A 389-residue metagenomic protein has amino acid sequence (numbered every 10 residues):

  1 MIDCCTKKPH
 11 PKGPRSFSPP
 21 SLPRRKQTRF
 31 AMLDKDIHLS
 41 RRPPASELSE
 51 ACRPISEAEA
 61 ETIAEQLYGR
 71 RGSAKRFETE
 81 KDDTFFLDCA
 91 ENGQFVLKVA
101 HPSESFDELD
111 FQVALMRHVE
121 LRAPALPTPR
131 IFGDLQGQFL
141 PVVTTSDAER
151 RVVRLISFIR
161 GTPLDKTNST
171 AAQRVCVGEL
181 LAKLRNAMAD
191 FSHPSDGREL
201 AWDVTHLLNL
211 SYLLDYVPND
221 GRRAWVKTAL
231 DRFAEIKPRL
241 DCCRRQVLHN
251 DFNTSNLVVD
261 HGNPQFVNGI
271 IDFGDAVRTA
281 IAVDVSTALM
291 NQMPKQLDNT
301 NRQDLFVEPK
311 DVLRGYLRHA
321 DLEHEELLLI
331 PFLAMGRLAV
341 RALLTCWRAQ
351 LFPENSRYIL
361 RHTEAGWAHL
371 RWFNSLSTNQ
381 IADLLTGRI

Functional and structural regions predicted by a protein language model:
L33-R70: Juxta-kinase regulatory segment immediately upstream of eukaryotic protein kinase catalytic domains
S56-A64, S192-H193, L208-N250, D260-G262: An alpha-helical support segment within catalytic cores of ATP-dependent transferases
G69-F85: ATP-binding glycine-rich phosphate-binding loop
E80-E91, V96-L97, I131, A234-V283: Active-site acidic catalytic loop and adjacent metal/ATP-binding pocket of ATP-dependent phosphoryl transfer enzymes
V99-R150, T167, A171-V175: A conserved alpha-helical element in kinase catalytic cores
L135, K166-G221, R245, R357-L360: A cross-family kinase active-site recognition segment
A282-D321, M335-P353: Active-site activation/catalytic loop segments of kinase-like enzymes and analogous catalytic loops in related
R341-I389: ATP/Mg2+ or Mg2+-diphosphate-binding catalytic cores that bind nucleotide phosphates or diphosphates via glycine-rich
